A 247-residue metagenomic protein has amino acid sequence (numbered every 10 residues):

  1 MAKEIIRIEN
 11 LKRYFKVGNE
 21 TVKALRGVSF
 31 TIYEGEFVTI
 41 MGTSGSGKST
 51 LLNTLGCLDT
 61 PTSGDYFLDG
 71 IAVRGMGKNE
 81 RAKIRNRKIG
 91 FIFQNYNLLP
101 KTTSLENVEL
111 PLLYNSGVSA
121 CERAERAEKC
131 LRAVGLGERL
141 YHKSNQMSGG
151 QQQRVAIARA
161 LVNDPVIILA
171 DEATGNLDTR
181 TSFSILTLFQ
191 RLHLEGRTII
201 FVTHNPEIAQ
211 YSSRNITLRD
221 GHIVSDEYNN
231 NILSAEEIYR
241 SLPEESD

Functional and structural regions predicted by a protein language model:
M1-E4, S246-D247: Short, Lys/Arg-enriched, disordered terminal segments
E4-L218: ABC family nucleotide-binding domain
H222-D247: Conserved beta-strand-loop-alpha-helix hinge in the C-terminal portion of ABC ATPase nucleotide-binding domains
